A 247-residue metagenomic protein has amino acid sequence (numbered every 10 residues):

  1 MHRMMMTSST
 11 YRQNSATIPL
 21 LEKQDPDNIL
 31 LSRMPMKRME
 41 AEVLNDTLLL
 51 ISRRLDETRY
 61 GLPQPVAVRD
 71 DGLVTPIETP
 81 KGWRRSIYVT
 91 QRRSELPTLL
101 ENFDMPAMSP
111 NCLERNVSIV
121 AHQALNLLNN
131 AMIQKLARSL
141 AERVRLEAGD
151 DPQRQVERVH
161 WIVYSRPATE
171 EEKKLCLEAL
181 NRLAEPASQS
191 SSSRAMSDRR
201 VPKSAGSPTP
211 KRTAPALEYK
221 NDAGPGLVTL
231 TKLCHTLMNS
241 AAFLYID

Functional and structural regions predicted by a protein language model:
H2, V156-E157, T169-L177: Short, well-structured alpha-helical segments
H2-S8, D46: Alpha-helical secondary-structure segments
R12, A16-V163, P167-T169, R200 (+2 more regions): An acidic, gly/pro-interrupted, aromatic-rich
L175-E185: Amphipathic alpha-helical segments that form the core helices of the histone-fold
S204: Cationic, low-complexity basic patches in intrinsically disordered or flexible, solvent-exposed regions
